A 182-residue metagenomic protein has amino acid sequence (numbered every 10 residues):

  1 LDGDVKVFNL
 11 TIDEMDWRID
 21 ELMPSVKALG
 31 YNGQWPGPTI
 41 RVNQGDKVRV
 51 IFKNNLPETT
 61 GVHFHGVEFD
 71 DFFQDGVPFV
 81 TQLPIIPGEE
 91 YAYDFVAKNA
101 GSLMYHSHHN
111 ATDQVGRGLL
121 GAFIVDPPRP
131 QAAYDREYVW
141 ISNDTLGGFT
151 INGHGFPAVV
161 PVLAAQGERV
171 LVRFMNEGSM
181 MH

Functional and structural regions predicted by a protein language model:
L1-H182: Copper-binding active sites and cupredoxin-like electron-transfer domains, recognizing His/Cys-rich ligand loops
